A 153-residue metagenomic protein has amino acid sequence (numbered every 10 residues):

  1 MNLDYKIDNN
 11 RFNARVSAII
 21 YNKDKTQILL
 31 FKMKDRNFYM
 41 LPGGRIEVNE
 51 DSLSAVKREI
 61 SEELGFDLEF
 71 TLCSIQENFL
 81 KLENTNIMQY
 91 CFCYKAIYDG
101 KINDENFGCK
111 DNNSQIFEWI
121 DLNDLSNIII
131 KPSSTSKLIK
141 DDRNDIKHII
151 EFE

Functional and structural regions predicted by a protein language model:
M1-S17, Y21-K23: Acidic, metal-coordinating catalytic segment for phosphate/diphosphate chemistry, firing primarily on the Nudix
L30-K32: Short, acidic/hydrophobic/Gly-rich beta-strand patch recurrent on exposed beta strands that often constitutes part
N37-Y39, C109-E153: Nudix hydrolase/Nudix homology domain
L41-G43: Thr-Gly-centered strand-to-loop micro-motif
I46-E69, N78-I130: Unchanged
